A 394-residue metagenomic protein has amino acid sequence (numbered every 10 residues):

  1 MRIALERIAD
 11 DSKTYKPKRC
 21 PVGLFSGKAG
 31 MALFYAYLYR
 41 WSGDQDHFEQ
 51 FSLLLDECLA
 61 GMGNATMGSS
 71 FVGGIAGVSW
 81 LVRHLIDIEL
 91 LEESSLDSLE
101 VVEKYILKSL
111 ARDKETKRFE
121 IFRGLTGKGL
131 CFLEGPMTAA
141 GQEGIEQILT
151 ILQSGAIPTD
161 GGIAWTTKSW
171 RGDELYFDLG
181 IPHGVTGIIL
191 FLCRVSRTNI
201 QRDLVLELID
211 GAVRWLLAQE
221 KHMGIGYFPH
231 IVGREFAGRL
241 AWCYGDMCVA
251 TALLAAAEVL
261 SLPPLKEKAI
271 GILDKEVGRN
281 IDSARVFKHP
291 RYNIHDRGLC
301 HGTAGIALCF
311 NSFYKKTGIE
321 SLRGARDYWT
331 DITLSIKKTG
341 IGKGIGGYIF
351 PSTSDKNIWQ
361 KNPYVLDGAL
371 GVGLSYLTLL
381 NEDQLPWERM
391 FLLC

Functional and structural regions predicted by a protein language model:
M1-K16, E49-T66, L96-E115, G144-A164 (+3 more regions): Long, well-ordered core segments of solenoidal/helical folds
M1-R7, R194, T198, A255 (+5 more regions): Terminal, non-catalytic domain-edge segments
D10-K28, C58-I75, A111-R123, W170-T186 (+3 more regions): Solvent-exposed loop and edge beta-strand segments that line ligand/cofactor-binding and catalytic clefts
G30-D44, V78-L91, G127-A140, G187-Q201 (+3 more regions): Well-ordered alpha-helical scaffold segments within catalytic/enzyme domains
F71-K108: Well-ordered mid-protein domain cores that form the structural environment of catalytic cofactors
F119-V205: Solenoidal tandem-repeat scaffolds enriched in leucines and small polar residues
G187-L253: Acidic, glycine-rich loop-and-beta core segments that form the ion-binding/anion-interacting portion of active sites
P263-R323: C-terminal structural cap/anchor segments
